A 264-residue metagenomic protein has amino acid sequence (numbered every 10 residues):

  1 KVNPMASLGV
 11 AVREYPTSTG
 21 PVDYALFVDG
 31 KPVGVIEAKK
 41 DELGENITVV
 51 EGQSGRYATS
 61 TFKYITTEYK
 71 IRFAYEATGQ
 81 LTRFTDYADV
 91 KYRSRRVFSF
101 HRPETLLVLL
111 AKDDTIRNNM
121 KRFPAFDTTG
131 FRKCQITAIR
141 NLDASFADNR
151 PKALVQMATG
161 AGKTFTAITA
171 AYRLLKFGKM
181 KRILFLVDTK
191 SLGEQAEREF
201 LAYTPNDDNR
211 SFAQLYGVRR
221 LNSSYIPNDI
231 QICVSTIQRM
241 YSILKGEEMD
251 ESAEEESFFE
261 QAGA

Functional and structural regions predicted by a protein language model:
K1-R182, S191, Q195-D207, N228-I232 (+2 more regions): ATP-dependent helicase/translocase motor core
K70-F73, N209-R219: A generic structural motif
F185: Conserved SAM-binding loop
D188: Short beta->alpha hinge that forms the Motif I/post-I loop of the SAM-binding pocket
G217-C233: Conserved motor-coupling elements within RecA-like helicase/translocase cores
S242-L244: Short, solvent-exposed loop/turn elements at domain surfaces
A262-G263: Short, conserved "post-DEAD/DEAH" coupling segment immediately C-terminal to helicase motif II within the SF2/RecA-like
